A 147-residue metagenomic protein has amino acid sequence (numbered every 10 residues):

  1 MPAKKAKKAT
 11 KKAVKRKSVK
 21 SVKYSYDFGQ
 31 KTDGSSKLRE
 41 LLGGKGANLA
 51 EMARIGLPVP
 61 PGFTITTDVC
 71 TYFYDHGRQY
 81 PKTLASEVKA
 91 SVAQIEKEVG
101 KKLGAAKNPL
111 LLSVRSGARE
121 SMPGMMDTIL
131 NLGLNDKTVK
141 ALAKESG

Functional and structural regions predicted by a protein language model:
P2-G147: N-terminal beta-alpha lobe that positions the nucleotide/phosphoryl donor in ATP/NTP-coupled carboxylate activation
